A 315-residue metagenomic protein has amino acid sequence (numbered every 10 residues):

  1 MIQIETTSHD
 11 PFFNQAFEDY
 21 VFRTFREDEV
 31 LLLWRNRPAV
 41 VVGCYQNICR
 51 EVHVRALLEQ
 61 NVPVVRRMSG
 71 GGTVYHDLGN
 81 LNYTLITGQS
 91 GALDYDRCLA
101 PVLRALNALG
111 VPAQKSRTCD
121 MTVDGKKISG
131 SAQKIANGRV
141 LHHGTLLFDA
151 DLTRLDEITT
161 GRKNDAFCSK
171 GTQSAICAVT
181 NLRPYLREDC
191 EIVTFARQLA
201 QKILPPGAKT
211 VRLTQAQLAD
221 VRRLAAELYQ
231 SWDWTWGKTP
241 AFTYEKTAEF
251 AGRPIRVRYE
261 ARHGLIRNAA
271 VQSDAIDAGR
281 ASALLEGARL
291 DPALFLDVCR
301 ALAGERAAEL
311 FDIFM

Functional and structural regions predicted by a protein language model:
M1-L93: N-terminal lobe of the biotin/lipoate ligase/transferase fold
M1-Q15, Q230, T235-G237, A241-E245: Short, Gly/Pro- and small/polar-rich lid/capping loops
N36-V40, K115-G125: Short, glycine/charge-rich beta-strand/loop segments that flank catalytic centers and engage negatively charged groups
L78-C119: Contiguous, small/hydrophobic- and glycine-enriched helical/loop subdomains that border and often "cap" functional
T87-A92, R183-D189, S273-A275: A generic structural motif
L109-V111, S129, N137-T239, A278-M315: Long, positively charged amphipathic alpha-helical accessory segments at protein N-termini or as interdomain linkers
A132-Q133, T145-L146, A248, I255-S273: Short beta-strand elements
